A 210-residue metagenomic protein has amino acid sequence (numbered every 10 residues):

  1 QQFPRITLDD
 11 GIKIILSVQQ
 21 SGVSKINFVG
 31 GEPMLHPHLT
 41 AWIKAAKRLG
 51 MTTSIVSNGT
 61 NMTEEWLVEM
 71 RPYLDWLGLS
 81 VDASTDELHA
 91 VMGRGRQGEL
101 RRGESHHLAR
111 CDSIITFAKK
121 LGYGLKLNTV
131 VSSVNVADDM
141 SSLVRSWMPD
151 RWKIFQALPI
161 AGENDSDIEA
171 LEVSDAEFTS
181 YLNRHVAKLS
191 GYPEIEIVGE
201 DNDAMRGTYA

Functional and structural regions predicted by a protein language model:
Q1, G207-Y209: N-terminal pre-core extensions flanking Radical SAM catalytic domains
Q1-P4, R71-T85: Short, compositionally biased "basic patch" segments
Q1-S54, M62-V68: Conserved alpha-helical substructure of the radical SAM core
Q19-Q20, E69-L74, K119-K120, V144-M148: Acidic (Asp/Glu)-rich catalytic clusters
V23, G50-M51, L74, K120-Y123 (+1 more regions): A short helix->loop->beta-strand "cap" motif at the edges of active sites that frequently abuts
I26, T53-I55, L77-L79, L125-T129 (+1 more regions): Hydrophobic faces of well-ordered beta-strands that scaffold small-molecule active sites in alpha/beta enzyme cores
G31-P33, N58-T60, D82-S84, V130-S132 (+1 more regions): Active-site beta-loop-alpha junctions enriched in small/polar residues
E87-G207: Radical SAM enzyme [4Fe-4S]-AdoMet core and its adjacent flexible, acidic and glycine-rich loops/tails across
